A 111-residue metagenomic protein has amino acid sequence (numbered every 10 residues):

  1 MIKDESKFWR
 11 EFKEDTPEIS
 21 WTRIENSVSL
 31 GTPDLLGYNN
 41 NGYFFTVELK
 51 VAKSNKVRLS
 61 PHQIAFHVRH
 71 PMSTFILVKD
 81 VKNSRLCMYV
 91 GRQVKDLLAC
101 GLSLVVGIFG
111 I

Functional and structural regions predicted by a protein language model:
M1-N26, N40: Acidic-basic catalytic patches of nuclease active cores, encompassing PD-(D/E)XK and other metal-cofactor nuclease
R23, E48, I76-V78: Structural signal for conserved beta-strand scaffold positions within catalytic alpha/beta enzyme cores
I24-S27, K50-A52: Histidine- and/or cysteine-centered catalytic micro-motif in compact active-site loops
G31: Beta-rich catalytic cores
L35-G37, Y43-K53: Conserved catalytic cores of phosphodiester-cleaving nucleases, focusing on short active-site segments
A52-K79: Short, charged, amphipathic alpha-helix that recurs within catalytic cores of restriction-modification and other
R69-D96: Nucleic-acid nuclease catalytic cores
Q93-I111: Helix-rich interaction surfaces within compact, conserved domain-sized segments that mediate assembly or partner
